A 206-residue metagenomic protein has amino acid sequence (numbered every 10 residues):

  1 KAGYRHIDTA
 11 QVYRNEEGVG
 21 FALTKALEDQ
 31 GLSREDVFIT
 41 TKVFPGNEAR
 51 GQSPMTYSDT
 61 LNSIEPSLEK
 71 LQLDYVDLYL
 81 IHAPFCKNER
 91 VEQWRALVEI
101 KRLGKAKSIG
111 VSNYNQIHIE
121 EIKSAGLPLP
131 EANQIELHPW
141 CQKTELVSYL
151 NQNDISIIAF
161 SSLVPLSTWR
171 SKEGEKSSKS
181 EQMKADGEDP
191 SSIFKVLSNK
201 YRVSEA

Functional and structural regions predicted by a protein language model:
K1, S53-Q72, R90-E92, I117-E121 (+1 more regions): Short, acidic/polar
K1-V37, D74, L163-S167: N-terminal binding-site loop/beta-alpha segment at the start of enzyme catalytic domains that lines or forms
R5, D74-D77, K107, E131: Short acidic/polar active-site loop segments enriched in Thr and Asp
A10-G18, G46-Y57, F85-E89, L137-Q142 (+1 more regions): Acidic-and-aromatic substrate-binding clefts and catalytic sites of carbohydrate-active enzymes
K25-E35, L71-L73, I100-K105, A125-L129: Short helix-capping segments at alpha-helix termini
S33-E48, L78-L80, P84: A short, structured active-site edge motif that brings together acidic residues
D59-L80, E99-L103, S124, I155: CE4/NodB-like, metal-dependent polysaccharide N-deacetylase domain that modifies extracellular/periplasmic N-acetylated
A83-A206: Beta/alpha (TIM)-barrel catalytic core signal, keyed to glycine-rich beta->alpha loops juxtaposed to Asp/Glu that bind
